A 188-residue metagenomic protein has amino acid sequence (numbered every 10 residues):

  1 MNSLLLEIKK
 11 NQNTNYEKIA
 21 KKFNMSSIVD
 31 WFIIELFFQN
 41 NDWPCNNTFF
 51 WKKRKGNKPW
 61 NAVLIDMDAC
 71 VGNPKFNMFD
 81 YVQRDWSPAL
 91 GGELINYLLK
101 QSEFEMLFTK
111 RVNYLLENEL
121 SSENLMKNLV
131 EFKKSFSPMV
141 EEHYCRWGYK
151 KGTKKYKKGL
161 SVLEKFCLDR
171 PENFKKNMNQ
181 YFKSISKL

Functional and structural regions predicted by a protein language model:
M1-C45, F50-L188: Middle-to-C-terminal accessory/interaction subdomains
